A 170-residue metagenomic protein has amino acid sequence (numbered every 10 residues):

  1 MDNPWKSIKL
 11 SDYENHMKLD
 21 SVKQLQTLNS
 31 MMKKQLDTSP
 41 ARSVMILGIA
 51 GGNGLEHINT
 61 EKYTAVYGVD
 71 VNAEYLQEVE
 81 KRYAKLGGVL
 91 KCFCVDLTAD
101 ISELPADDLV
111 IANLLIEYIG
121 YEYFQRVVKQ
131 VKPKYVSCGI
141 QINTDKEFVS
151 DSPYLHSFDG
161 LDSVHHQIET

Functional and structural regions predicted by a protein language model:
M1-P105, E122-V127, V136-T170: Class I (Rossmann-like) S-adenosyl-L-methionine-dependent methyltransferase catalytic domain, capturing the SAM-binding
D108-E122: A short SAM/SAH-binding and catalytic strip from SAM-dependent methyltransferases
I119-G120, V131-P133: Helix-to-beta-strand junctions that scaffold the AdoMet/dcAdoMet cofactor pocket in Class I SAM-dependent enzymes
